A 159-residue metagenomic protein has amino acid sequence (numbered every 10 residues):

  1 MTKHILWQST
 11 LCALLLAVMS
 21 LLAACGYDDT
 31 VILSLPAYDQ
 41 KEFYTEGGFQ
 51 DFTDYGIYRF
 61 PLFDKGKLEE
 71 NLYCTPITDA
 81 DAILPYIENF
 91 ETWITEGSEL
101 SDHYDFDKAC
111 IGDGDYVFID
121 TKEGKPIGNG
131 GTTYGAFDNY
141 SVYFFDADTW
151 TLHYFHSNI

Functional and structural regions predicted by a protein language model:
M1-A23: Sec-dependent bacterial lipoprotein signal peptides
L6, L14, K41, T53-G56 (+2 more regions): Intrinsic disorder/low-complexity detector
L6, V31-L33, E70-I77, T92 (+2 more regions): Hydrophobic transmembrane signal anchors and adjacent membrane-proximal interface regions, especially in viral
L22-E88: N-terminal export/targeting and maturation segments
F90-I159: Extracytoplasmic electrostatic interaction patches
